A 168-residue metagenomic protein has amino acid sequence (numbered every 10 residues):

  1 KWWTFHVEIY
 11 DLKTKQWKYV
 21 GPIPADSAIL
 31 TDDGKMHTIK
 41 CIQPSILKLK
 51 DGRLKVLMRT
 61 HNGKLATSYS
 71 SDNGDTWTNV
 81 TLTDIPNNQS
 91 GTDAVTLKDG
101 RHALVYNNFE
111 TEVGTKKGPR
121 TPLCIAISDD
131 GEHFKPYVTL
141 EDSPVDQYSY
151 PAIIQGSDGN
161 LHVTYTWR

Functional and structural regions predicted by a protein language model:
K1-R168: Asp-box/BNR beta-propeller blade signature and adjacent active/binding-site loops in extracellular glycan-interacting
